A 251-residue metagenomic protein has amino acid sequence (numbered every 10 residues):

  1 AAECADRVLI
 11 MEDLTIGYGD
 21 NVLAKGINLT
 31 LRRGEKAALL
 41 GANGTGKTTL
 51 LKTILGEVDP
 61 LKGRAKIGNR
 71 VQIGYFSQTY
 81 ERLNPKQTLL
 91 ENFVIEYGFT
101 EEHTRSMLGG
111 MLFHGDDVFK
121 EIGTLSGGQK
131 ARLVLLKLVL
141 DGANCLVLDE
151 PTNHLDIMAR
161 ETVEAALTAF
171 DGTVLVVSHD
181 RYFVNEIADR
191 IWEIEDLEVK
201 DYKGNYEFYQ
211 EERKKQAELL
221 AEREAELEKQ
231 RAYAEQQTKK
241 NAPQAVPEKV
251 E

Functional and structural regions predicted by a protein language model:
E3-E251: ABC ATP-binding cassette signature C-motif
